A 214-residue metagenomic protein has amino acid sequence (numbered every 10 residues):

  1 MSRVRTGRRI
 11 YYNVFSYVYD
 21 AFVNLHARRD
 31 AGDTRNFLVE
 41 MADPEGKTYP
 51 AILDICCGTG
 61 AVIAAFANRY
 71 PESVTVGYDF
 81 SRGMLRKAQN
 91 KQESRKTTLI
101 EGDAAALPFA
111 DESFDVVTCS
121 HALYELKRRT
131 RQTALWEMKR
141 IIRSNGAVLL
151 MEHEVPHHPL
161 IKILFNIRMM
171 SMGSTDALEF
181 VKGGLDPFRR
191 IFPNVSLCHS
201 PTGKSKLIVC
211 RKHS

Functional and structural regions predicted by a protein language model:
M1-P44, F165-N166: Conserved class I S-adenosyl-L-methionine
R3-T6, L149-K204: C-terminal alpha-helical "lid/dimerization" subdomain adjacent to the S-adenosyl-L-methionine
L53-A106: Class I SAM-dependent methyltransferase SAM/SAH-binding core
A105-V117: A short acidic, Gly/Pro-enriched loop at the edge of an enzyme's catalytic core that lines a small-molecule cofactor
V116-R129: A short SAM/SAH-binding and catalytic strip from SAM-dependent methyltransferases
Q132-S144: A short glycine-rich, Lys/Arg-flanked "PGG" loop and its adjoining helix->strand segment in the class I
I208-S214: C-terminal lobe and adjacent flexible extensions of AdoMet/dcAdoMet transferase-like proteins
